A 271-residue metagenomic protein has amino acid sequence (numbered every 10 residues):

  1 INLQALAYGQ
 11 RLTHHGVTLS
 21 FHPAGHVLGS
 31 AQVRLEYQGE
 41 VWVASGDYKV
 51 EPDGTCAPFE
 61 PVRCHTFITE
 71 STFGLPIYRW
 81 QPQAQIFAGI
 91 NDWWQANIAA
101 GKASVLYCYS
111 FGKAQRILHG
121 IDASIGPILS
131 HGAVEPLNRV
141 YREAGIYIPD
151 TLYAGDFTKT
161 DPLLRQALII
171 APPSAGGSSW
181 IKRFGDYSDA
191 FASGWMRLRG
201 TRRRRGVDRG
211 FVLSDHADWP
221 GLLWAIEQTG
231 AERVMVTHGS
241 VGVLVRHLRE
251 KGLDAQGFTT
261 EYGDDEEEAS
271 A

Functional and structural regions predicted by a protein language model:
I1-L3, H14-V17, P149-D150, L164-R165 (+1 more regions): A short helix-to-beta-strand connector/capping loop
I1-V105, G112, H119, A123: His/Asp/Glu-rich metal-coordinating catalytic cores of metallo-dependent phosphodiesterases/hydrolases acting on
N2, G46-G54, Y147-G155, L168-P173 (+1 more regions): Short gly/ser/thr-rich secondary-structure transition/capping motifs
Q4, V27-R34, L129-G132, P149-Y153 (+1 more regions): A broad, low-specificity signal for short, low-complexity segments enriched in glycine/proline and polar/charged
S20, R34, V43, V105-Y107 (+4 more regions): Conserved beta-strand elements of the Class I
V27, G46-Y48, S71-F73, F111 (+5 more regions): Active-site metal-binding loops of divalent metal-dependent hydrolases
P61, L75-L152, F157-P162, R233-A271: Binuclear metal-ion centers of metallo-dependent hydrolases, dominated by the metallo-beta-lactamase
A123, A154-A271: C-terminal regulatory/interaction regions
